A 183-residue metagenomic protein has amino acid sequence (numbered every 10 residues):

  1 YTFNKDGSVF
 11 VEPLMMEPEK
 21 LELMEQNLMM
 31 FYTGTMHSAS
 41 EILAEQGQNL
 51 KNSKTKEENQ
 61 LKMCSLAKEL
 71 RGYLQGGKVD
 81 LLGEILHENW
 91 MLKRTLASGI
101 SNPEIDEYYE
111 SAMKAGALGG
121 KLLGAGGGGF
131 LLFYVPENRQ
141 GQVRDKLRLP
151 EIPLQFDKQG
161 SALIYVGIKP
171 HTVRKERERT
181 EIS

Functional and structural regions predicted by a protein language model:
Y1-G120, L132-S183: C-terminal nucleotide
G128: Glycine-rich active-site/cofactor-binding loop and its immediate structural neighborhood
